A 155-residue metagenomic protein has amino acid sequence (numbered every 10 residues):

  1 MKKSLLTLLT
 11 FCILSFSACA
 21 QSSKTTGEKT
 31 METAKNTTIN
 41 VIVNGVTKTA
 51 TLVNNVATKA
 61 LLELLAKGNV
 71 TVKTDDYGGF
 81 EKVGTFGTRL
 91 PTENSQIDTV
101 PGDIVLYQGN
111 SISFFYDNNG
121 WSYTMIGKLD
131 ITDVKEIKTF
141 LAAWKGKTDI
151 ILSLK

Functional and structural regions predicted by a protein language model:
M1-S4, A20: Positively charged n-region of N-terminal signal peptides that target proteins for export
L6-L14: Hydrophobic helical h-region of N-terminal Sec-dependent signal peptides in bacterial secretory/periplasmic proteins
S17-E28: Bacterial lipoprotein signal-peptidase II cleavage site
T38-V43: A short beta-strand micro-motif
N44-T51: Second-shell loop/turn segments in exported
A60-S111: Mature extracytoplasmic domains of secretory-pathway proteins
Y116-I131: Short, compositionally biased
G127-K155: Well-ordered alpha/beta subsegment
